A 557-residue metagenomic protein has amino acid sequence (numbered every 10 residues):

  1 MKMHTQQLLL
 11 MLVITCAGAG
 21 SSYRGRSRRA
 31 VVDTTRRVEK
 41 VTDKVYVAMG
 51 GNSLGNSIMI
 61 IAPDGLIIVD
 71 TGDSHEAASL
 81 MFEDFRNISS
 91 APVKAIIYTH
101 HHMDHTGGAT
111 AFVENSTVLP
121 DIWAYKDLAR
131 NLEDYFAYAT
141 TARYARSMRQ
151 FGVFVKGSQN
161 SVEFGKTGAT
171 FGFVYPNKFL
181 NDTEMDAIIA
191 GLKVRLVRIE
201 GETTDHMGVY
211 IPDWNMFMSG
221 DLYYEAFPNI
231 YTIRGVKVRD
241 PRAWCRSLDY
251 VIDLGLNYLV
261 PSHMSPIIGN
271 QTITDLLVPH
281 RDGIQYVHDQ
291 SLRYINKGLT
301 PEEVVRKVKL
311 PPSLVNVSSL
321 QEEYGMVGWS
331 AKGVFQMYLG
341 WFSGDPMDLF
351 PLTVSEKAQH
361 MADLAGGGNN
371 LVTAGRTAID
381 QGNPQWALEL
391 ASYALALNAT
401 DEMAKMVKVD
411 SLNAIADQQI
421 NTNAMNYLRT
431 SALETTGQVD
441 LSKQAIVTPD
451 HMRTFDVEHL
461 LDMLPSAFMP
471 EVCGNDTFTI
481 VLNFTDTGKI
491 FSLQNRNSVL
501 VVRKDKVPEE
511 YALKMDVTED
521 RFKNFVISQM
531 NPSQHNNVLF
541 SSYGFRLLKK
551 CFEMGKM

Functional and structural regions predicted by a protein language model:
H4-A19: Cleavable N-terminal signal peptides of Sec/SRP-targeted secreted and luminal proteins
I14, G20-R28, T140-M148, G152-G165 (+2 more regions): Accessory terminal helices/loops
T35-P92, G208-I211, N215-D221: Conserved beta-strand hairpin/beta-sheet module of binuclear metal-dependent hydrolase folds, prominently
K44, I60, D70, F85 (+9 more regions): Divalent metal-coordination and catalytic microenvironments
G65-I67, T71-H75, V174, E184-I189 (+1 more regions): Metallo-beta-lactamase
A77, E83-P176, N181-D182: Active-site HxH/HxHxD metal-binding segment of metal-dependent hydrolases
A374-E389, Y393-K405, D410-M557: Feature captures hydrophobic
